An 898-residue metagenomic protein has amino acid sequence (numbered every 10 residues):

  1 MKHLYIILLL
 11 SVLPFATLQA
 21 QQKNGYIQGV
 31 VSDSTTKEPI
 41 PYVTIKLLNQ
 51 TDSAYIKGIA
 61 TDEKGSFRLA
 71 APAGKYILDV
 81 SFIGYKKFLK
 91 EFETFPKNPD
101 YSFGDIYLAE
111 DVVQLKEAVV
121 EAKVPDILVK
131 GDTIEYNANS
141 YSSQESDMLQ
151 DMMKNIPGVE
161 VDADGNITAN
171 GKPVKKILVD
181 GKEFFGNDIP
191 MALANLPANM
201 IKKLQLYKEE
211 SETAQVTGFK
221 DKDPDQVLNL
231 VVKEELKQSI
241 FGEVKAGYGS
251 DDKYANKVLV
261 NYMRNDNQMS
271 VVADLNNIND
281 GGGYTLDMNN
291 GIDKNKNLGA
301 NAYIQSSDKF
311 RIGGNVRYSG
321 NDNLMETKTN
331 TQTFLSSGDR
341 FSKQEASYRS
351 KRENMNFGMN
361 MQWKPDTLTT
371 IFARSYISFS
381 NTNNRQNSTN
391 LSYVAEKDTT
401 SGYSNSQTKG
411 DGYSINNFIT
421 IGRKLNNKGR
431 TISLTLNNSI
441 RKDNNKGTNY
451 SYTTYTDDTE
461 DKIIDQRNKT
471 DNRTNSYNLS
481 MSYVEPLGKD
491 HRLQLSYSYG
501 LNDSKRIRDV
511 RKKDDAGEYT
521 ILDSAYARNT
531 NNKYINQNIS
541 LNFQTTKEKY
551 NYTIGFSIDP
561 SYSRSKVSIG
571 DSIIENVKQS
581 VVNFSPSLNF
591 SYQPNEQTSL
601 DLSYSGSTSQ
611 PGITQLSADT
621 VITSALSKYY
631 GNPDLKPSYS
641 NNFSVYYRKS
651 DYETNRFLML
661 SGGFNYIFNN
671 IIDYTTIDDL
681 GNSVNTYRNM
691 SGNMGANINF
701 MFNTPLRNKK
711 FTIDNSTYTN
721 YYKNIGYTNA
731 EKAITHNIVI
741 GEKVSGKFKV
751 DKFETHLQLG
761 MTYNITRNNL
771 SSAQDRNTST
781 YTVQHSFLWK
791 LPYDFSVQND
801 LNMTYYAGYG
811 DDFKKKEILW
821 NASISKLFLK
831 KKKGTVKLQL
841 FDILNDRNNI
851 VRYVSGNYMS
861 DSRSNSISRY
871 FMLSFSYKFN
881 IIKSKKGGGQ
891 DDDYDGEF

Functional and structural regions predicted by a protein language model:
Q21-N24, K64-R68, D79, F88 (+19 more regions): Membrane-proximal, glycine/serine-rich, low-complexity loop/turn segments characteristic of large bacterial
T35-Q50, V129: Short, ordered, surface-exposed loop/turn motifs in non-cytosolic proteins
E38-P41, R68-K75, I83: Short Pro-Gly-centered beta-turn/loop motif in secreted/extracellular proteins
Q50-A54, I77-E91: A short, solvent-exposed loop/turn motif at the edges and junctions of modular extracellular/periplasmic domains
Q50-K64: Short, acidic Ser/Thr/Gly-rich low-complexity loop/linker segments typical of extracellular and cell-surface proteins
T217-G218, A273, G282-L286, M325-R340 (+15 more regions): Outer-membrane beta-barrel translocator domains and adjoining extracellular loop/strand segments of Gram-negative
E345, S476-N478, I521-R528, Y630-N632 (+2 more regions): Outer membrane beta-barrel strand-and-loop segments of large Gram-negative receptors, especially TonB-dependent
L493-T598, A773-D775: Signature of Gram-negative outer-membrane beta-barrel scaffolds
